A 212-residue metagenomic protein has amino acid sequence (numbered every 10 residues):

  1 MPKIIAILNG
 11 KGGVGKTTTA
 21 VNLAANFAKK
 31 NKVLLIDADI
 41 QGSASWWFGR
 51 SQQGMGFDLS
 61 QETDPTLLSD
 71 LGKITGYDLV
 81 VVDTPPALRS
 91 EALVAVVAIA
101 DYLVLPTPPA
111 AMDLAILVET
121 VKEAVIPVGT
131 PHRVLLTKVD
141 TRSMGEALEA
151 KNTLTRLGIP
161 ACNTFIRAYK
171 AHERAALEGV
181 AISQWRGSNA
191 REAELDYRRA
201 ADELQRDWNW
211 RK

Functional and structural regions predicted by a protein language model:
I4-V14, V21-A95, A176-I182: P-loop/Walker-type NTP enzyme "switch/lid" segment
L35, V82, L105, V134-L136: Structural beta-sheet core signal
E91-A110: Inter-motif core of Ras-like GTPase G domains
P108, H132-A147, T164-A175: G-domain G4 guanine-recognition motif of GTPases
L114-T130, V134-T137, T141: Conserved C-terminal guanine-recognition region of P-loop GTPase G domains, centered on the G4
K151-S183: Beta-strand-loop-alpha "switch" segments that mediate conformational coupling across diverse proteins
A175-E194, R198: Inter-lobe coupling/hinge region of RecA-like P-loop helicase motors
